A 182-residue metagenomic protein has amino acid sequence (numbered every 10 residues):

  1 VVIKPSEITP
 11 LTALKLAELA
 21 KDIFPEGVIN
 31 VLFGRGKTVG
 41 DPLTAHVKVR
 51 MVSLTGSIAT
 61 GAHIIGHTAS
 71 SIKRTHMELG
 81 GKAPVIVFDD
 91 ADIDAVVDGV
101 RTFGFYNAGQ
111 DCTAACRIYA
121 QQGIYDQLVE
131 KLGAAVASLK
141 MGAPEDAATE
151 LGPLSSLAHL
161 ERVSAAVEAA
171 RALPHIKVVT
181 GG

Functional and structural regions predicted by a protein language model:
V1-G40: PLP-dependent aminotransferase-like
P5, G56, L79: Glycine-rich, histidine-containing beta strand-loop boundary motifs that form or position
P5, V28, S53, L154-S155: A generic structural signal for short
I8, T12, R35, G56 (+3 more regions): Conserved acidic
L19, F24, A45, M51 (+1 more regions): ALDH superfamily catalytic-core signature
V28-T60: Active-site phosphate-binding strand-loop segment of PLP-dependent enzymes
